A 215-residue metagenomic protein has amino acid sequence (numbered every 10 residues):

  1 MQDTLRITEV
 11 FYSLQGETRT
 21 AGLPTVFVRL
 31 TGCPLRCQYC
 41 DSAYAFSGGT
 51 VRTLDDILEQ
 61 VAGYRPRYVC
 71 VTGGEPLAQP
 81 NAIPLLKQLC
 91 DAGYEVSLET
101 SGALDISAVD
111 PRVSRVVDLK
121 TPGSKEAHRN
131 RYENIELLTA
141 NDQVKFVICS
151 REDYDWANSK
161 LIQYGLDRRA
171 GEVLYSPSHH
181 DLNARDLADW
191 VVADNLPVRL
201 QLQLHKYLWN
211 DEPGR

Functional and structural regions predicted by a protein language model:
D3-R36: N-terminal pre-triad scaffold of radical SAM enzymes
L5, P24-T25, L35-V113: Conserved Radical SAM active-site core
L14, Y44, Y207: Residue-level detector of flexible, active-site-proximal loop/helix-junction positions within diverse enzyme catalytic
Q15, L58-A62, I162: Generic structural signal for well-ordered alpha-helical scaffold segments
T18-A21, Q38-D41, D211-P213: Short, glycine/acidic-enriched capping/hinge loops at junctions between secondary-structure elements
R29, G73, F146: Small/polar loops that bind or transfer phosphate-bearing groups
L77-R215: Conserved AdoMet/S-adenosylmethionine-binding subsite of the radical SAM
